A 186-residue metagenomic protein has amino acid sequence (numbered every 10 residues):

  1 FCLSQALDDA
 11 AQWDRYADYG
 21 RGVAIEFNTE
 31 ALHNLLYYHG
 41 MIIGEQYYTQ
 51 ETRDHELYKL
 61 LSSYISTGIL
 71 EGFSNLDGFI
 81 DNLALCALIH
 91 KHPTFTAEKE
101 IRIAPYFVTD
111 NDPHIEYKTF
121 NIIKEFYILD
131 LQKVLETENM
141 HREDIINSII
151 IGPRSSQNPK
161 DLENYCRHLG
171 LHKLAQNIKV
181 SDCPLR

Functional and structural regions predicted by a protein language model:
F1-R186: Catalytic-core loop-and-flanking beta/alpha module that positions acidic residues for ribose/phosphate chemistry
